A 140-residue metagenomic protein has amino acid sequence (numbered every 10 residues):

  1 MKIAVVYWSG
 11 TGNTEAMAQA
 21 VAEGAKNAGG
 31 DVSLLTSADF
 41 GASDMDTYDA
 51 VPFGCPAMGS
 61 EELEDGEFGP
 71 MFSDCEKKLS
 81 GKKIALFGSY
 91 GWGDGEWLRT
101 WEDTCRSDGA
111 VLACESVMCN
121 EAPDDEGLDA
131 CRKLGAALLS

Functional and structural regions predicted by a protein language model:
K2-I3, N13-A16, A20-S37, A42-S140: FMN-binding flavodoxin-like domain, especially the glycine-rich phosphate-binding loop
Y7-T11: Aromatic-flanked redox-active Cys/Sec active sites in thiol-based oxidoreductases, especially the WC-centered
